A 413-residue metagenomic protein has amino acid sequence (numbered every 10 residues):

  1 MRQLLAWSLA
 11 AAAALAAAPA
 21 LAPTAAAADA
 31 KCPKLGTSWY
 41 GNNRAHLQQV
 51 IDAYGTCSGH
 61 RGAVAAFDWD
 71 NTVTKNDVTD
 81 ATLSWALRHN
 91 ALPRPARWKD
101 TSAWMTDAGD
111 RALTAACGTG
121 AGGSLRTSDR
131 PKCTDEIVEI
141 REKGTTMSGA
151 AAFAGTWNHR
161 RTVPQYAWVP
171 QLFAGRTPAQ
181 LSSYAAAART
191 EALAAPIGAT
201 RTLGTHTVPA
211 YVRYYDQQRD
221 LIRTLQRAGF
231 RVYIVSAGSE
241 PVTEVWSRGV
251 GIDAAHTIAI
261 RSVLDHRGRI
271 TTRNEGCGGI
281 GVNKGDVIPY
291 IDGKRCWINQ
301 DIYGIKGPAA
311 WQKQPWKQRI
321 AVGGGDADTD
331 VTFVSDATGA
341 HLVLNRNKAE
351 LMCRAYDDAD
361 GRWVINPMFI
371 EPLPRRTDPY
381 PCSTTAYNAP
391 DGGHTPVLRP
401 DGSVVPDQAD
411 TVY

Functional and structural regions predicted by a protein language model:
Q3-A11, A18-L21, A25-W69, D77 (+2 more regions): Non-catalytic pre-domain segments flanking phosphatase-related domains
A17-L21, P367-I370: Short, intrinsically disordered, charge-biased short linear motifs at domain edges
D29-A45, T56-C57, G62, H159 (+2 more regions): C-terminal cap/substrate-recognition subdomain and adjoining C-terminal extension of metal-dependent phosphatase-like
D29-T37, D68-D70, A154, Q165-Q171 (+1 more regions): Charged, low-complexity surface segments at secondary-structure and domain boundaries
T79, A86, R94-V208: A metal-dependent, Asp-based hydrolase signature
T82-L83, S102, P241, R248: Generic secondary-structure boundary signal with a strong preference for alpha-helix termini
